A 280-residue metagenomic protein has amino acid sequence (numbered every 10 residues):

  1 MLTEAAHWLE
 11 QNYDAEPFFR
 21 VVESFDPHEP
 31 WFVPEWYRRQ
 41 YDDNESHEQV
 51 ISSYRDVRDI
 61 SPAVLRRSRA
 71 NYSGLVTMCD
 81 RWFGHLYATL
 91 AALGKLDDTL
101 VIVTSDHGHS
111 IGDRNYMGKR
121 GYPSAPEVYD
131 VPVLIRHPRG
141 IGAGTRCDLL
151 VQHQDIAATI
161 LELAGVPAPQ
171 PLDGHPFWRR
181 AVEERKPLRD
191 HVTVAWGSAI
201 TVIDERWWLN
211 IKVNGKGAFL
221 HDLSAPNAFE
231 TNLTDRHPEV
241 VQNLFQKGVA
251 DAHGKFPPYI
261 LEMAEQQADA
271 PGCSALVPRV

Functional and structural regions predicted by a protein language model:
M1-V280: Catalytic domains that recognize anionic headgroups
